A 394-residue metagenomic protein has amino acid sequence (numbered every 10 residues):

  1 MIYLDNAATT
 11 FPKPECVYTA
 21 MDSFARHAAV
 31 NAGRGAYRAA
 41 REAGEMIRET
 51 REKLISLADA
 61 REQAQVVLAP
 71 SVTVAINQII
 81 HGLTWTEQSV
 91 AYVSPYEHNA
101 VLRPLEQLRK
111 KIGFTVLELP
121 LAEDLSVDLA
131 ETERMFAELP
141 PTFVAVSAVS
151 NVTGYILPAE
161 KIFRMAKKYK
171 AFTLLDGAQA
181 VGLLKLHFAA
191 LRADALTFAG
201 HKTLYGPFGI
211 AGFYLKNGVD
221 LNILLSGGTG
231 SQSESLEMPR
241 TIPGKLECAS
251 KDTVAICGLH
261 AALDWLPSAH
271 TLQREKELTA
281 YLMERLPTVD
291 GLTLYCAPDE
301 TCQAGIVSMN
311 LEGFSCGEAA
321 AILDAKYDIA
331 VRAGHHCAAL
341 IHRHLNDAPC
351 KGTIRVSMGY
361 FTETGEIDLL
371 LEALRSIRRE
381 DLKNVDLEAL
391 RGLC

Functional and structural regions predicted by a protein language model:
M1-C394: Pyridoxal 5′-phosphate
